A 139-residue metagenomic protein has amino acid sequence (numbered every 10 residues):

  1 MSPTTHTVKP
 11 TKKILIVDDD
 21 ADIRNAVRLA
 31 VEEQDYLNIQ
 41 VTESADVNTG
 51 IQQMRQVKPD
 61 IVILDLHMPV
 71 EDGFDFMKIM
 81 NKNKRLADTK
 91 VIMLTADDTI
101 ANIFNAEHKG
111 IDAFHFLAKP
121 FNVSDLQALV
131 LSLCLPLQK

Functional and structural regions predicted by a protein language model:
M1-K13, R28, N122-K139: Non-catalytic signal-transmission and effector/linker regions of two-component phosphorelay proteins
D18, D65, T95: Active-site residues of response regulator receiver
A21-T42: Two-component/phosphorelay signaling modules centered on CheY-like receiver
E43-Q52, G73: Helix N-cap/capping motif at the beta->alpha junctions
Q52, F74-A87: Short amphipathic alpha-helix used as the core "switch/output" element in two-component signaling
V57-I63: Active-site beta3 strand of CheY-like receiver
M68: Receiver (REC) domain active-site loop signature in two-component systems and cognate sites in sensor histidine kinases
D75, D98-F116, A128: Alpha4 helix (beta4-alpha4-beta5 surface) of REC/receiver domains from two-component response regulators
